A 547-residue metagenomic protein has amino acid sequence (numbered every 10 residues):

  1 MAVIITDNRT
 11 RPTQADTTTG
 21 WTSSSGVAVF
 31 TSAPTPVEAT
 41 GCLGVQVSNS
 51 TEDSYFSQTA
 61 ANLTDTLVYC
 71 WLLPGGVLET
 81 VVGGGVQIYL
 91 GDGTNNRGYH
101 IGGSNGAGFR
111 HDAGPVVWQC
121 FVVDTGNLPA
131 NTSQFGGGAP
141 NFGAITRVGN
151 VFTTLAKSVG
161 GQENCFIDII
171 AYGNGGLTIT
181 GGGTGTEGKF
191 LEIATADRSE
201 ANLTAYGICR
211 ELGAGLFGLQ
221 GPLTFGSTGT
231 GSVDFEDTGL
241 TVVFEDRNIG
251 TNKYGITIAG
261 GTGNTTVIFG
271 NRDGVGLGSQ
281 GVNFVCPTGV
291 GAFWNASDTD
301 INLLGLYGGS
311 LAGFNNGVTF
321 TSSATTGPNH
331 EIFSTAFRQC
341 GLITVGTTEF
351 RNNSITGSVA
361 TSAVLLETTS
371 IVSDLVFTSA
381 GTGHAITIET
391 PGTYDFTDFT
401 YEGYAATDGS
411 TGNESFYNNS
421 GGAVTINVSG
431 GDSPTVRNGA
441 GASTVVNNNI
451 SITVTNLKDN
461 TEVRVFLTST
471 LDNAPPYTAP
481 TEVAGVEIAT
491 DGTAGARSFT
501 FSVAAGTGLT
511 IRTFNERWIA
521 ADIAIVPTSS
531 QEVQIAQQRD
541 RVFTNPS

Functional and structural regions predicted by a protein language model:
M1-S25, G182: Extracellular carbohydrate-recognition regions
A28-E52: Short carbohydrate-recognition loop motifs
V47-G136: Extracellular ligand-binding interfaces
T238-L240, E245-R247, G261-N264, G270-V282 (+10 more regions): Solvent-exposed loop/turn tips at the surfaces of repeat/solenoid architectures
G422-S451, L457-D459, N545-P546: Beta-strand-rich domain onsets/edges
S443, I523-S547: Extracellular beta-sheet/turn segments enriched in Thr/Pro/Gly and aliphatic residues
T453-L471: Structural motif
T481-R517, I523-P527: Short Pro-Gly-centered beta-turn/loop motif in secreted/extracellular proteins
